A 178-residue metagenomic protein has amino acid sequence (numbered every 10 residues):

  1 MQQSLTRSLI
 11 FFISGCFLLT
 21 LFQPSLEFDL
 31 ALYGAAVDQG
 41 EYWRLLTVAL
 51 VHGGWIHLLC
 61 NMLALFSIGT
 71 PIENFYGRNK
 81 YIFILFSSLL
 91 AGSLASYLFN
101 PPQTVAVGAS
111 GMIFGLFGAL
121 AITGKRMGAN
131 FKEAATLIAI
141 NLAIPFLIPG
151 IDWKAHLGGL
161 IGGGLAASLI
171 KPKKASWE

Functional and structural regions predicted by a protein language model:
M1-G15, L94, K132, L142-E178: C-terminal transmembrane module of polytopic alpha-helical membrane proteins
Q2-V107, I148-I151: N-terminal TM1-TM2 helical hairpin plus the immediately adjacent luminal interfacial "cap"
L58-L65, V107-A119, D152-K171: Alpha-helical transmembrane segments that form the membrane-embedded catalytic/substrate-binding core of multi-pass
N74-N79, L120-A135, K171-E178: Alpha-helical transmembrane bundle and helix-membrane interface signal in multi-pass integral membrane proteins
L85-S88, E133-L142: Central hydrophobic cores of alpha-helical transmembrane segments in multi-pass integral membrane proteins
Y97-G115, A119-T123, M127-G128, P145 (+1 more regions): Transmembrane helix-loop-helix hairpins at the membrane interface of multi-pass integral membrane proteins
